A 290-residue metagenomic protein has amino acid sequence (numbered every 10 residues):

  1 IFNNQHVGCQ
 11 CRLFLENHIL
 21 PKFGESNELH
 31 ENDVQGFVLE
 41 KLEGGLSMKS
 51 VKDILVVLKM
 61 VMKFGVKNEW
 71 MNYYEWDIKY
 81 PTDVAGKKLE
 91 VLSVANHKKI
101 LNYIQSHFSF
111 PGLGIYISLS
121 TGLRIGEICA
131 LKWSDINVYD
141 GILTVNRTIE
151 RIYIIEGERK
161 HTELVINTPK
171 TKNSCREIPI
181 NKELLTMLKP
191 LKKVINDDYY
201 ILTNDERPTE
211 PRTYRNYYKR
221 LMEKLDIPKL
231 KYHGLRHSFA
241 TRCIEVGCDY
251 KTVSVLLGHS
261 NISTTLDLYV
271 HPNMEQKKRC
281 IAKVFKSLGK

Functional and structural regions predicted by a protein language model:
I1-V66, W70, G86, P208-T213 (+1 more regions): N-terminal core-binding DNA-recognition domain of tyrosine site-specific recombinases/integrases
L13, E158, P179-P228: Active-site/catalytic core of tyrosine-dependent DNA strand-transfer enzymes
F37, I100-Y103, I154-R159, V246 (+2 more regions): DNA/chromatin major-groove-contacting recognition/catalytic segments
M48, K52, K67-I125, C129-L131 (+3 more regions): Basic, Lys/Arg- and aromatic-enriched nucleic-acid-binding interface segment
K49, K67, Y116, S120-E127 (+3 more regions): C-terminal catalytic core of tyrosine-transesterase DNA break-rejoin enzymes
G65-E75, I149-G157, P190-N196: Proline-centered turn/helix-capping motifs that create local helix->coil transitions or kinks
V91, I149, L185, L257-K283: Catalytic-site neighborhood detector that most strongly recognizes the C-terminal catalytic loop/helix of tyrosine
L131-P190: Conserved tyrosine-mediated DNA breakage-rejoining catalytic core shared by Y-recombinases
